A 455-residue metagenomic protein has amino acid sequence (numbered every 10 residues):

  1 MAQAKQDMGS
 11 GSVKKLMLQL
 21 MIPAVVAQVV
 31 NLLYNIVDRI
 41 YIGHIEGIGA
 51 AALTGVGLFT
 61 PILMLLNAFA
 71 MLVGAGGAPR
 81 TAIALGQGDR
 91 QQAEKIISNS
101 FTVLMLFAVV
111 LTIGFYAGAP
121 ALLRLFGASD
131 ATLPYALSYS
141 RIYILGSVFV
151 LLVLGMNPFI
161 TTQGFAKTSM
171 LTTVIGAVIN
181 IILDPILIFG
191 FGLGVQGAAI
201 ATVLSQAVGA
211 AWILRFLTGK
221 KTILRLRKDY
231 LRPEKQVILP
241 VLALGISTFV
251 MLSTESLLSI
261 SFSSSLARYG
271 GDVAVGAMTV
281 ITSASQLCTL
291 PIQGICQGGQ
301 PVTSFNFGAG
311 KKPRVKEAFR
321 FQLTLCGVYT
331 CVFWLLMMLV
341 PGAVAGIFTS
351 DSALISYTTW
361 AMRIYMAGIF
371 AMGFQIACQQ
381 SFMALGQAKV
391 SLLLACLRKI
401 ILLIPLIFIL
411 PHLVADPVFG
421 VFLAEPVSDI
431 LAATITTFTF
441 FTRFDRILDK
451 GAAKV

Functional and structural regions predicted by a protein language model:
M1-A24, T81-V148, G190-G245, T303-G368 (+1 more regions): Short alpha-helical transmembrane segments in multi-pass integral membrane proteins
M8-I48, P61-G76, R80, M105-T112 (+6 more regions): N-terminal transmembrane alpha-helices
Q19-D38, I142, G176, S205-G209 (+4 more regions): Transmembrane helical elements of multi-pass membrane transporters/channels
I22, D38, G77, G118-A119 (+12 more regions): Hydrophobic/aromatic residues in alpha-helical transmembrane segments
V29, L33-T54, L123-D130, I186-L193 (+6 more regions): Helix-terminus/linker motif at the lipid-water interface of multi-pass membrane proteins
A50-P61, A136, S140, A199 (+3 more regions): Small-residue hotspots at the loop-to-helix junctions and early N-terminal turns of transmembrane alpha-helices
L53-I113, V150-S169, A277-L335, L339-P341 (+1 more regions): Small-residue-rich hydrophobic transmembrane alpha-helices
Y143-T161, S169-A177, A198-A211, Q293-C296 (+3 more regions): Short runs within selected transmembrane alpha-helices of multi-pass transporters and secretion channels
